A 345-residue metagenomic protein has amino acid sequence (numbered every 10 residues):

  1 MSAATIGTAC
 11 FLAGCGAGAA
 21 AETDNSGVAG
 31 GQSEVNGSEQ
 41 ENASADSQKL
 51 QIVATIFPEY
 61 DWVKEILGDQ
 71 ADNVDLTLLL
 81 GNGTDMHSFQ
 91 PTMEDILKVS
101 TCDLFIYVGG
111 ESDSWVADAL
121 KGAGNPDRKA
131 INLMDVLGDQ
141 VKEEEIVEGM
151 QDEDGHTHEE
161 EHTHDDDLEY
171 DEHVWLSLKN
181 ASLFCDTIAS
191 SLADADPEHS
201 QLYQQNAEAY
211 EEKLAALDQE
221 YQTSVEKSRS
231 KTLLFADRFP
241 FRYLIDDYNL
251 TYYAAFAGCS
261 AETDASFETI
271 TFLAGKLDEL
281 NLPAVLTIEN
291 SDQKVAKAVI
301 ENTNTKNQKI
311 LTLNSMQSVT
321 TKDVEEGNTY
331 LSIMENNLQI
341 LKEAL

Functional and structural regions predicted by a protein language model:
M1-G18: Sec-dependent N-terminal signal peptides of Gram-positive bacterial secreted proteins and lipoproteins
A13-L345: Extracytoplasmic metal-acquisition and chelation regions
